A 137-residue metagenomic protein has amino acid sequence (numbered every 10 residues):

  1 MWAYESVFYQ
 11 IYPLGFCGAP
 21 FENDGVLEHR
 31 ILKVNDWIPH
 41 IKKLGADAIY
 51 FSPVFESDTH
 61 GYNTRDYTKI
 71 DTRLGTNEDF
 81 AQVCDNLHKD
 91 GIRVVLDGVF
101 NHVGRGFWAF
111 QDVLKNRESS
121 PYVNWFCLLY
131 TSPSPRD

Functional and structural regions predicted by a protein language model:
M1-L96, N101-N124, L129: N-terminal structural segment of carbohydrate-active enzymes
Y130-D137: Conserved small/polar residues in nucleotide/adenosyl-binding loops
